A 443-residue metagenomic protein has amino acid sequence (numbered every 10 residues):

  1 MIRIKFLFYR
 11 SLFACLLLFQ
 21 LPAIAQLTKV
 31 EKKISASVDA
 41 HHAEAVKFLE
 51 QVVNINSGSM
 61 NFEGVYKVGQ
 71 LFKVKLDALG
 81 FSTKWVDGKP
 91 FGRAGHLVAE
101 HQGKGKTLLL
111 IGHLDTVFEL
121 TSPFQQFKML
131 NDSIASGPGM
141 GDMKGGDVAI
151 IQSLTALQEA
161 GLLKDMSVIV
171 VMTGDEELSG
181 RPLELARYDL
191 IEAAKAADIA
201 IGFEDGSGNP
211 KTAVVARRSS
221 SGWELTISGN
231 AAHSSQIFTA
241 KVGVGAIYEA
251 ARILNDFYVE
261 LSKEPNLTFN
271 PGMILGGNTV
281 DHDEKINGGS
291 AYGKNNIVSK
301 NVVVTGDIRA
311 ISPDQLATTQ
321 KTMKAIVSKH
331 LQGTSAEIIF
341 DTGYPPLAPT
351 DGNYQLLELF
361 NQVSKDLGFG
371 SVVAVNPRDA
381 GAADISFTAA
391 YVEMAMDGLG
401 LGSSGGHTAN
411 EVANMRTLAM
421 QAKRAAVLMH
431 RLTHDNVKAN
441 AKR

Functional and structural regions predicted by a protein language model:
M1-K29: Bacterial Sec-dependent N-terminal signal peptides
Q26-K33, S57-G58, K75, G206 (+2 more regions): Metal-dependent amide/peptide-bond hydrolase catalytic core, centered on the "pita-bread" metallohydrolase fold
Q26-P138, Q158-L163: Acidic/His- and Gly-rich active-site-bordering loop/insert found across diverse amide/peptide-bond hydrolases
L110, L130-R181, S221-I227, Q236-L261 (+2 more regions): Alpha-helical metal-binding/catalytic segments enriched in His/Glu/Asp
I111-G112, V171-M172, I201-E204, S228 (+1 more regions): Short beta-strand segments
F118-L120, L162, V214-S220, N295-S299 (+1 more regions): Short glycine/proline-enriched loop/turn "hinge" motifs that connect secondary-structure elements and lie
E119-L130, A216-S219, E284-G289: Short, flexible, mixed-charge acidic loops at enzyme active sites
M143-R218, G277-I286, V437-N440: Acidic/histidine-rich catalytic neighborhood of metal-dependent amide-processing enzymes
